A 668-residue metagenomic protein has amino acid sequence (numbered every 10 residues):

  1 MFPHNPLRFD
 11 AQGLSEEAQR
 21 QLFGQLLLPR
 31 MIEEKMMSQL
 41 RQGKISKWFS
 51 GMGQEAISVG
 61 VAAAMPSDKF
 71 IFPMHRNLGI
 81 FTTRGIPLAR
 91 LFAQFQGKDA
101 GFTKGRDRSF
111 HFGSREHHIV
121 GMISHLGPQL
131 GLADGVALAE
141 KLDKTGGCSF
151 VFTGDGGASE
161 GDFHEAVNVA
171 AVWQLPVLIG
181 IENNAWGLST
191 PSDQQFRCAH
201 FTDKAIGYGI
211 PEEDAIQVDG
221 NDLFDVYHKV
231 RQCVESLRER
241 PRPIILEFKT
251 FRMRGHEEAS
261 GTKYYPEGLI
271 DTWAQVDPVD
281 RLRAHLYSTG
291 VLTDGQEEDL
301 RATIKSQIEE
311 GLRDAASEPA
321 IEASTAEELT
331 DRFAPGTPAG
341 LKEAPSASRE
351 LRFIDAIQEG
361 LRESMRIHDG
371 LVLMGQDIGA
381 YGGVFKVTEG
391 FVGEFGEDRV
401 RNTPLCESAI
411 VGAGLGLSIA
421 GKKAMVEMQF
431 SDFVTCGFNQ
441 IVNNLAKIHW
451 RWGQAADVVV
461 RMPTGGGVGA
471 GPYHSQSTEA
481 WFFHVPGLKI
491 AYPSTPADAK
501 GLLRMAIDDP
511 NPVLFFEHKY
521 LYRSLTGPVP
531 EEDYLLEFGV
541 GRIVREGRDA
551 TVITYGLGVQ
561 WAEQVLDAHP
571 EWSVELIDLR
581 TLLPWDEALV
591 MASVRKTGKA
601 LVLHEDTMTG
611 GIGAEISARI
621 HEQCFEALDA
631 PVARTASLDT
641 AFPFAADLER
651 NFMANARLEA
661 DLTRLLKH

Functional and structural regions predicted by a protein language model:
M1-I57, A64, F248, R254-F395 (+3 more regions): Conserved acidic/glycine
M31-E34, S38-W173, L178-G180, P191-C198 (+2 more regions): Cofactor-binding active-site loop characterized by glycine-rich and histidine/acidic residues
I32-E34, D99-S114, T202-D203, A380-E394 (+2 more regions): Acidic-glycine-rich active-site phosphate/pyrophosphate-binding loop
S38-K44, S109-I123, G147-F150, P211-D214 (+7 more regions): Glycine/charged-rich beta-loop-alpha catalytic/anionic-binding loops adjacent to active sites
K47-Q54, H75-R76, H111-L130, G154 (+8 more regions): Active-site nucleophile and cofactor-binding loops and adjacent substrate-binding regions of central metabolic enzymes
V59-S67, V136-T145, V167-L175, I206-G209 (+5 more regions): Alpha-helix C-terminal capping segments
G97-T103, A171-I181, R399-N402, L445-M462: A glycine-rich helix N-cap at a beta->alpha junction
H118-E309, S317, F483-L603: Glycine-rich ThDP/TPP pyrophosphate-binding loop and its adjacent helix/strand module within ThDP-dependent enzymes
